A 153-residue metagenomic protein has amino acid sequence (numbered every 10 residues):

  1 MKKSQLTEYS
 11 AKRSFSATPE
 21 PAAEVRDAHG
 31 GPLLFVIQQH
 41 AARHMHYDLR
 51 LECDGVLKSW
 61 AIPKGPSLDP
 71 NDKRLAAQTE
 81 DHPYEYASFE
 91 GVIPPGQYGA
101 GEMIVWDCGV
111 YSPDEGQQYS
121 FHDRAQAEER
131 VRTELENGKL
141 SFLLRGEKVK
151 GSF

Functional and structural regions predicted by a protein language model:
M1-F153: A charge-rich, low-complexity, intrinsically flexible signal that marks solvent-exposed coils, linkers, repeats
